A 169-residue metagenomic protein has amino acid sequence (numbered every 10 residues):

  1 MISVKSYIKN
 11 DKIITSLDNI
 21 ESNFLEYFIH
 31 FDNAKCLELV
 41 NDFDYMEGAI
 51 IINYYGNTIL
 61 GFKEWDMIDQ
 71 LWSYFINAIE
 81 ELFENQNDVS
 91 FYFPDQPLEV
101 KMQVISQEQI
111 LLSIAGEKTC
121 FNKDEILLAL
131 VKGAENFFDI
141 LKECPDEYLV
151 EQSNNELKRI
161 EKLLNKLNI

Functional and structural regions predicted by a protein language model:
M1-I52: N-terminal "first-domain core" detector
S6-F24, I68-E80, E147-E156: Charged, low-complexity, helix/coiled-coil-prone segments
K9-D11, Y55-N57, I105-Q107, E117: Generic structural motif
F24-Y27, D69-S73, I110-L112, V131-G133: Short, low-complexity, polar/charged sequence segments that are solvent-exposed and flexible
F31-D44, A78-L82, E99-V104: Short linear motifs in intrinsically disordered
Y45-S90: Aromatic- and glycine-enriched beta-alpha-beta binding-site module
N85-A129: An exposed acidic His-Trp-rich patch
G116-I169: Mixed-charge, glycine-accented linear interaction segment located at domain edges/termini
